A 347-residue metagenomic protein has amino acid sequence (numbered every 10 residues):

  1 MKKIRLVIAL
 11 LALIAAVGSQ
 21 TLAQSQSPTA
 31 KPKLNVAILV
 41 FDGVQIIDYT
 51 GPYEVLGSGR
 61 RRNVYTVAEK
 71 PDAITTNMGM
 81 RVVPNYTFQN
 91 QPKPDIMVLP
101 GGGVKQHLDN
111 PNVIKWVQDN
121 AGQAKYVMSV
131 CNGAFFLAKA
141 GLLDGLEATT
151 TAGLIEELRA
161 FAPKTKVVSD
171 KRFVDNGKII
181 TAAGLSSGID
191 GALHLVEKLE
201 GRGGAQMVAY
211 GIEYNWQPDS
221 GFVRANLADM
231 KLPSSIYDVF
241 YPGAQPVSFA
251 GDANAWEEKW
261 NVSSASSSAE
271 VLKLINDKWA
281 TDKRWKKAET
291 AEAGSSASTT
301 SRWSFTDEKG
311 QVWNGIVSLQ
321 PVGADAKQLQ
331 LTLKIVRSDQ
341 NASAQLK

Functional and structural regions predicted by a protein language model:
M1-I8: Bacterial N-terminal signal peptides that target proteins for export
I8-G18: Bacterial N-terminal signal peptides
A23-V127, F135-K139, S169, L193-K347: Extended, subdomain-level signal for the structured scaffold at the beginning of enzyme domains
K33-A37, E147, K178: Residues that mark the start of a beta-strand
L143-R172, G211: A conserved active-site-flanking secondary-structure segment within enzyme catalytic domains
V174-K178, W256-E257: Flexible glycine/proline-enriched surface loops and loop-helix/loop-strand junctions
I180-L193: Active-site-proximal catalytic alpha-helix in oxidoreductases
